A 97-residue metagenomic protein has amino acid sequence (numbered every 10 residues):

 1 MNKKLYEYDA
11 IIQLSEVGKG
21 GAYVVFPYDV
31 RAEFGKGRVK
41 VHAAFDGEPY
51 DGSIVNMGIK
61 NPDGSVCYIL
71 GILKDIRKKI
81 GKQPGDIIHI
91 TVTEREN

Functional and structural regions predicted by a protein language model:
M1-C67, P84-N97: Long, compositionally biased stretches
D29, I72-K79: Short alpha-helix capping/helix-loop boundary micro-motifs
